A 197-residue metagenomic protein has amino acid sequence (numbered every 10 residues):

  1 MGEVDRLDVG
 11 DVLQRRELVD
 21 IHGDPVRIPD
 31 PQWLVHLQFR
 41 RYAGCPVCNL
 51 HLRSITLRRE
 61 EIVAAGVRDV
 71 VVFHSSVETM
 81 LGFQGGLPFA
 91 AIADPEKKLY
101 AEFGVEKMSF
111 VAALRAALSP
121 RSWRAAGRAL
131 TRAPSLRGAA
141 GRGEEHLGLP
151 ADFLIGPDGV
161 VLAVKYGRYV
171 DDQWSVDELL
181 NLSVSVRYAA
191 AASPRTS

Functional and structural regions predicted by a protein language model:
M1-S197: Chalcogenol-based redox active-site neighborhoods
